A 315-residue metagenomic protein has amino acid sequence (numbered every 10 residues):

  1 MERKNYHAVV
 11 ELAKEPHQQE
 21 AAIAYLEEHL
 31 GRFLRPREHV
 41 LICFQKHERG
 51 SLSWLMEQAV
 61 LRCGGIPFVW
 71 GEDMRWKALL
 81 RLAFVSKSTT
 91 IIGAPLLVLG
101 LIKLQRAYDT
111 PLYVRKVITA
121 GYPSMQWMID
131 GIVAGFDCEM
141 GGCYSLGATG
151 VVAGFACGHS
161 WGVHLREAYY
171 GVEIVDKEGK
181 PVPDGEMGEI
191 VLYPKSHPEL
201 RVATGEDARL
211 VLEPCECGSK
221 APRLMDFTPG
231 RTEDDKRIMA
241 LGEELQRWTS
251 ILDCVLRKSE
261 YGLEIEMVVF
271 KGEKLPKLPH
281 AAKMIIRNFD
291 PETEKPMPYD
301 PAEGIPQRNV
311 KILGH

Functional and structural regions predicted by a protein language model:
M1-A21: Conserved AMP-binding A3 loop
P16-E28, H39-L99: AMP-binding/adenylate-forming
H29-L34, Y108-T110: Glycine-rich helix-loop-beta junction characteristic of Rossmann-like nucleotide cofactor-binding loops
G31-F33, W54-L55, L104: Short, flexible segments with low predicted structural confidence
P36-R37, V114: Phosphate-coordination loops involved in phosphoryl transfer and adenosine-cofactor binding
R37-E38, G185: Beta-strand-connecting loops/turns
I66-H315: Active-site glycine/GP-rich loop and adjacent strand/helix microenvironment that borders small-molecule binding pockets
